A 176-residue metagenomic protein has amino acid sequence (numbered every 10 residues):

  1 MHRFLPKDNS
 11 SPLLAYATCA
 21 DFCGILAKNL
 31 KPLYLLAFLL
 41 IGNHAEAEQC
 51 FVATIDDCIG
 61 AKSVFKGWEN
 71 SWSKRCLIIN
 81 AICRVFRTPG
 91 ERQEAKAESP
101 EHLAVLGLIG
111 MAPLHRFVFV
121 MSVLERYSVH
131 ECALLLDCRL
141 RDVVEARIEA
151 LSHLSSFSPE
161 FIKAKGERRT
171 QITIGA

Functional and structural regions predicted by a protein language model:
H2-L35, R116: A short, charge-rich alpha-helical start-of-domain segment used by transcription regulators
S10-P12, Q93, H102-A112, R139 (+1 more regions): Short amphipathic alpha-helical boundary/capping segments
L14-Y16, I41-G42, V52-S71: Sigma70-family region 2
L33, A37, A47-C58, C132 (+1 more regions): Short, small-hydrophobic-rich alpha-helical interface motif
A47, V118, C132, V143-V144: Helix-turn-helix DNA-binding helix
S63-E69, R75-A97: Arg/Lys-rich amphipathic alpha helix in sigma70-family domain 2
G110-E131, L135: Short amphipathic alpha helix immediately N-terminal
L136-A176: DNA-recognition helix of helix-turn-helix
